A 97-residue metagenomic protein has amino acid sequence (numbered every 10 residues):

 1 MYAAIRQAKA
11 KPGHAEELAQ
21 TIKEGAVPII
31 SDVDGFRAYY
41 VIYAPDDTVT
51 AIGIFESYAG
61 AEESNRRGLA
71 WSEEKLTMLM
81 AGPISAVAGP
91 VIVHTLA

Functional and structural regions predicted by a protein language model:
M1-T50, I54-A70, T77-A97: Short S/T/G/P-rich N-terminal loop/turn motif that feeds into the first structured element of a domain
